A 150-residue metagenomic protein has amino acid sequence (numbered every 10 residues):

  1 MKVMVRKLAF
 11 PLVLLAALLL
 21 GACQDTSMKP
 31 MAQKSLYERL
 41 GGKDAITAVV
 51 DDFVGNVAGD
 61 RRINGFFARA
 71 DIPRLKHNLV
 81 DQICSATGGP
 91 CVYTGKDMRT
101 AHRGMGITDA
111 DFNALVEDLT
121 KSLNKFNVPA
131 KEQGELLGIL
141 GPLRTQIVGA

Functional and structural regions predicted by a protein language model:
M1-L12: Bacterial N-terminal signal peptides that target proteins for export
L19-A22: C-terminal motif of bacterial Sec signal peptides marking the signal peptidase cleavage site
Q24-S27: Bacterial signal peptide processing site
K29-M31, L36-H77: Post-signal-peptide N-terminal segment of Sec-exported extracytoplasmic proteins
I72-L75, L79-Q82, A86-Q133, I139-Q146: Compact alpha-helical subdomains of small soluble proteins
G149-A150: Short, solvent-exposed mixed-charge patches
